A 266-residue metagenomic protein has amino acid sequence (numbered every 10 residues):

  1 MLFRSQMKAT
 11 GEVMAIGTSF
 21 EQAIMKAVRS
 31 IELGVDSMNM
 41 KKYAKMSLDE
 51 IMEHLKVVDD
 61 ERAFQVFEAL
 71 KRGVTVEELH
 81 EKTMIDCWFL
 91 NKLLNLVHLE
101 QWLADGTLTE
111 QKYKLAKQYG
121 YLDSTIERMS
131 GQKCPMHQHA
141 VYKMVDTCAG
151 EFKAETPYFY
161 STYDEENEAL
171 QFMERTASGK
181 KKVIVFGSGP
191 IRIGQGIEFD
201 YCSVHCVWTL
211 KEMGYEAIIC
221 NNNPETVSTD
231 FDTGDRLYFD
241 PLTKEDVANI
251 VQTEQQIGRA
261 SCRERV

Functional and structural regions predicted by a protein language model:
M1-L2, E264-V266: Short, small-residue-biased leader/transition segments that mark boundaries at the very start of proteins
M1-W102, G106-K112, A116-G120, G150 (+5 more regions): ATP-dependent carboxylate activation and anion-phosphoryl transfer catalytic cores that bind Mg-ATP to form
T125-E174: C-terminal amphipathic alpha-helical interaction region
R192-C202, R265: Glycine/threonine-rich flexible loop motifs
I257-R263: Periplasmic-binding protein-like
